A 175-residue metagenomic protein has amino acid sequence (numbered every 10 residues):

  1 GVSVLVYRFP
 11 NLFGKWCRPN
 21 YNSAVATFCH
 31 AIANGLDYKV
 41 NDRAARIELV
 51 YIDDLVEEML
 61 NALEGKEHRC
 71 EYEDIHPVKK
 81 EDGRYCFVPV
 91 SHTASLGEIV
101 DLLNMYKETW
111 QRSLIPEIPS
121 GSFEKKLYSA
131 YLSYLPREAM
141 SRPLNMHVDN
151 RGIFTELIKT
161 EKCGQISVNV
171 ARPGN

Functional and structural regions predicted by a protein language model:
V2-V6, P10-I47, I52-G65: NAD(P)-dependent short-chain dehydrogenase/reductase
S3-L5, L36, R84, N150 (+1 more regions): A generic secondary-structure signal marking the coil-to-beta-strand transition
F9, D42, V90, K159 (+1 more regions): Active-site donor-binding loop signature of nucleotide-sugar glycosyltransferases
W16, K39, Y106, W110 (+1 more regions): Short secondary-structure junctions and interdomain/linker hinges
S23, V50, D54, A94 (+4 more regions): Generic recognition of short, well-ordered alpha-helical interface segments
A31, L102, Y106, L157: Residues that form generic nucleotide/phosphate-binding pockets
N61-M146: Mid/C-terminal beta-alpha module of Rossmann-like enzyme folds, strongest in SDR-family dehydrogenases/epimerases
R137-N175: A short glycine-rich, His/Asp/Glu-containing loop-to-beta-strand
